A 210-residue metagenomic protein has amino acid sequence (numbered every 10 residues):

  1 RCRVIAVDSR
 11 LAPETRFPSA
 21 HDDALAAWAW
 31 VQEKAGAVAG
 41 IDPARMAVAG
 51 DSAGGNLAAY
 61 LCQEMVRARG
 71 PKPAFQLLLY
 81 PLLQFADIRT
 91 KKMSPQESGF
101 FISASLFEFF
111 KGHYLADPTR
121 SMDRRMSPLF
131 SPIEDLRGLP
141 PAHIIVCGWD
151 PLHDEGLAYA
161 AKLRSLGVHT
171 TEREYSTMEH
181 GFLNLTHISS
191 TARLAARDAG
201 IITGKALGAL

Functional and structural regions predicted by a protein language model:
R1-L210: Alpha/beta-hydrolase superfamily serine-hydrolase fold, recognizing
